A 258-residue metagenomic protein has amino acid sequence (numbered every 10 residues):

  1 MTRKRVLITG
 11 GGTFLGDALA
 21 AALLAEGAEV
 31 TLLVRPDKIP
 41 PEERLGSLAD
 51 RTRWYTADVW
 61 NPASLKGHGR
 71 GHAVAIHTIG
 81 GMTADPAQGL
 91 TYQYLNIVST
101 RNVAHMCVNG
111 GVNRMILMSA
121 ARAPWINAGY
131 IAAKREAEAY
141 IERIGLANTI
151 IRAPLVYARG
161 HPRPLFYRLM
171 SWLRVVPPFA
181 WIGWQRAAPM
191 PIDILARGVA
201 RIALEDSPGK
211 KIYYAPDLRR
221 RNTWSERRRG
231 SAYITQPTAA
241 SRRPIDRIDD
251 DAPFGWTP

Functional and structural regions predicted by a protein language model:
R5, A73-V74, R114: Structural motif
R5-E26: N-terminal Rossmann NAD(P)H-binding glycine-rich loop of SDR-like oxidoreductase domains
T9, L33, P62-Q88, Q93 (+2 more regions): Mobile, glycine- and charge-enriched loop segments and immediately flanking short secondary-structure elements within
T9, L33, T78-I79, M115-A121 (+1 more regions): SDR active-site strand-loop-helix element
A28-P36: Conserved glycine-rich Rossmann-like NAD(P)H-binding loop of the short-chain dehydrogenase/reductase
K38, E42, G46-N102, M106-N109: NAD(P)H-binding glycine-rich loop region in Rossmannoid oxidoreductase-like domains and their noncatalytic homologs
P86-E138, R143, T149: Conserved Rossmann-fold NAD(P)-dependent oxidoreductase catalytic core, especially the SDR/UDP-sugar
W125-R227: Oxidoreductase cofactor-interface core, primarily capturing Rossmann-like NAD(P)-dependent enzymes
